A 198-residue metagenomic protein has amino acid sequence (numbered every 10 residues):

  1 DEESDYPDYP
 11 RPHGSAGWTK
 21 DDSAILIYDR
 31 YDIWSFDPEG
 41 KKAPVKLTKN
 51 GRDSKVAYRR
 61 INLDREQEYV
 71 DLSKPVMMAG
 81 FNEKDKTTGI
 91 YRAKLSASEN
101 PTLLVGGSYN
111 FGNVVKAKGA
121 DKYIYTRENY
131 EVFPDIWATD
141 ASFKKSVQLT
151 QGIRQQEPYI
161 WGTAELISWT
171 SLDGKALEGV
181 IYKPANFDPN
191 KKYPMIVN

Functional and structural regions predicted by a protein language model:
D1-E2, A43-R52, P101-G106, S146-I153 (+1 more regions): Beta-propeller fold detector
E2-I25, G51-A79, G107-T126, Q155-S168: Conserved beta-propeller blade repeats
S15, S23-I25, D32-W34, P44-V45 (+5 more regions): Beta-sheet entry/capping signal
D29, D53-K55, D140, K144-K145: Membrane-proximal interfacial segments on either side of biological membranes
R30-D37, K84-R92, E131-A138: Structural motif
P38-K41, K94-S98, D140-K144: Short loop/turn segments that connect beta-strands within beta-propeller blades
G80, K94, W169-D173: Short acidic, glycine-rich loop/turn motifs
G112-N198: Serine-hydrolase catalytic core recognition
